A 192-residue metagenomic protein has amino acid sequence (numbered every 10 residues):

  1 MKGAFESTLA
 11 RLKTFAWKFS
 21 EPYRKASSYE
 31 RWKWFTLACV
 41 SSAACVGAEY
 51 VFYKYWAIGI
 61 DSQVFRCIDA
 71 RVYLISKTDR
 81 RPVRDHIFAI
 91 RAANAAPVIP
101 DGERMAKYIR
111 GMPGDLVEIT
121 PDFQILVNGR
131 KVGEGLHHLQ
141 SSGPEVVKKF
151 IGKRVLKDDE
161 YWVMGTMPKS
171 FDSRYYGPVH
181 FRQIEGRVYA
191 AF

Functional and structural regions predicted by a protein language model:
M1-R104, V155, R174-F192: Protein maturation boundaries and topogenic segments
V64-R66, I109, L116-E118, K153-R154: Short, exposed beta-strand/loop patches in secreted or surface proteins that constitute
T78, A93, D122, R130 (+1 more regions): Short, surface-exposed secondary-structure boundary micro-motifs
P82-R84, M112, T120, L156-K157 (+1 more regions): Residue-level recognition of short, solvent-exposed, well-ordered loop/turn junctions that link secondary-structure
I99-V132: Mid-length scaffold segments of soluble, non-membrane domains
N128-K148: PP2C/PPM family metal-dependent serine/threonine protein phosphatase catalytic domain, recognizing the conserved
K149-I151, L156-P178: Extracellular/periplasmic metallocenter environments
